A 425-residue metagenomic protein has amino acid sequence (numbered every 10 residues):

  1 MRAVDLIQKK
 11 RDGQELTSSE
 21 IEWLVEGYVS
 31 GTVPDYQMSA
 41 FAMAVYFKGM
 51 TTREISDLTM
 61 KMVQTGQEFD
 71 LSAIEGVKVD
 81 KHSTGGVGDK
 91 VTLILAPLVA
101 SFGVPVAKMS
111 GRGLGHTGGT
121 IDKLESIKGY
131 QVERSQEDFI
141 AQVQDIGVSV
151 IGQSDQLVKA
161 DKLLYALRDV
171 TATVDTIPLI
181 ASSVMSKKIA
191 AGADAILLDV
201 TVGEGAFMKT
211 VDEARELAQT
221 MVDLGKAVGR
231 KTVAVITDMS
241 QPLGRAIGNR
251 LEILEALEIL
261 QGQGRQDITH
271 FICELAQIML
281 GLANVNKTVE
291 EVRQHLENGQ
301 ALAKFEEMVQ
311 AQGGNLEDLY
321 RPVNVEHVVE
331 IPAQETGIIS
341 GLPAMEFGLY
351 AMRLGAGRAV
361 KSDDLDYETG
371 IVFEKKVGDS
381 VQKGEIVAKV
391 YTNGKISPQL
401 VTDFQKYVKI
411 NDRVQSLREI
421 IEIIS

Functional and structural regions predicted by a protein language model:
M1-G88, I127, E306-Q312, I424-S425: Acidic, glycine/proline-rich low-complexity segments that act as flexible tails and inter-domain linkers
D5, K10, E15-T17, E68-F69 (+5 more regions): Well-ordered secondary-structure scaffolds
F47-K48, L93-A107, K187-G192, A227-V228 (+1 more regions): Alpha-helix C-terminal capping segments
V77-A100, V104-H116: Glycine/serine-rich anion-binding loops at beta->alpha junctions that coordinate negatively charged ligand groups
T92, S110, T117-D122, S154 (+3 more regions): Short acidic, glycine/serine/threonine-rich loops at helix termini
M109, V143, I151-Q153, V184 (+2 more regions): Short beta-strand segments
K123-S149, Q219-G225, G229: A glycine-rich helix N-cap at a beta->alpha junction
Q144-A193: Phosphate/diphosphate-binding glycine-rich loops and adjacent basic-rich segments that engage nucleotide
